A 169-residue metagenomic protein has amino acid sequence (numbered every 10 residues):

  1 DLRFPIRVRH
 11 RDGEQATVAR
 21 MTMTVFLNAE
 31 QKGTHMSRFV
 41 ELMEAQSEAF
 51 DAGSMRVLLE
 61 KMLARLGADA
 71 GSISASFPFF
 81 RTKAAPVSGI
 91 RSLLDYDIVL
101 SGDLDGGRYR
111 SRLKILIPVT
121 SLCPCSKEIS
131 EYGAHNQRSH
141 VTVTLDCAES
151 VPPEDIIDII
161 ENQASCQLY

Functional and structural regions predicted by a protein language model:
D1-Y169: N-terminal intrinsically disordered, cationic/polar leader segments that include organellar targeting peptides
